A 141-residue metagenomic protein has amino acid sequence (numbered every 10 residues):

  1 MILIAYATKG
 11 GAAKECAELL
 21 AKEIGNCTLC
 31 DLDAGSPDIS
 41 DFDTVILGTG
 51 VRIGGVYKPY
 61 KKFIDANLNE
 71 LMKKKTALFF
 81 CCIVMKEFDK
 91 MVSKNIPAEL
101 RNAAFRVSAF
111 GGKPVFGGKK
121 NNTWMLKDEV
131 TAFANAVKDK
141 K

Functional and structural regions predicted by a protein language model:
I2-T8: Terminal, regulation- and interaction-focused segments at domain boundaries
L3, E15, E23-T28, F42-T44 (+1 more regions): FMN-binding flavodoxin-like domain, especially the glycine-rich phosphate-binding loop
T8, V51-R52: Structured loop/turn residues at secondary-structure junctions
T8-K14: Glycine-rich NAD(P) Rossmann-fold beta1-alpha1 loop
G10, G35-P37, V84, V115: Surface-exposed, flexible loop/turn segments at secondary-structure boundaries
N26-S36: A short beta-strand-loop structural module common to alpha/beta enzyme folds
